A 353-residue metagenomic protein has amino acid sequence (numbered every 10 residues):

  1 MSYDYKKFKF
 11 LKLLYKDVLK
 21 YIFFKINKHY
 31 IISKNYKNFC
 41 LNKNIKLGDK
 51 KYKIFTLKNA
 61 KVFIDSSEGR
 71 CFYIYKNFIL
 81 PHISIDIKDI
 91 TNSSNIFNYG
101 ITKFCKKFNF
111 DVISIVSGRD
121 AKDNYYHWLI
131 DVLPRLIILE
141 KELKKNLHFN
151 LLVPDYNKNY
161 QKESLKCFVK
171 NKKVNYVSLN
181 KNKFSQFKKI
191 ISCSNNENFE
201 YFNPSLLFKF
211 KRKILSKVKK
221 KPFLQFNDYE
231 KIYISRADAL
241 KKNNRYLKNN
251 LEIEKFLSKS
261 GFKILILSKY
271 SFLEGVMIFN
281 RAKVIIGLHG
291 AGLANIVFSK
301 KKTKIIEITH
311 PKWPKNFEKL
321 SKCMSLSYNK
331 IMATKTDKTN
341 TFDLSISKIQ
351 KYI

Functional and structural regions predicted by a protein language model:
M1-I353: The feature primarily captures lumenal catalytic ectodomains of type II secretory-pathway glycosyltransferases
